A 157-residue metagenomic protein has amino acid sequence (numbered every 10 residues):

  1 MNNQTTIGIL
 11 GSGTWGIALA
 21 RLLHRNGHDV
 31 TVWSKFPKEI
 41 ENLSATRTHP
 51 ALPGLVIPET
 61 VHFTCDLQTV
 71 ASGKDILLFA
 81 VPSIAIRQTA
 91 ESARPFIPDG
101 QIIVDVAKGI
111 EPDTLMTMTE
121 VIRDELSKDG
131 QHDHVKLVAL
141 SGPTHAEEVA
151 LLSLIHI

Functional and structural regions predicted by a protein language model:
M1-V56, H62-C65, S92: NAD(P)+-binding Rossmann beta1-loop-alpha1 motif at the extreme N-terminus of oxidoreductases
G27, T60-V61, K74, G100: Short, well-ordered alpha-helix to beta-strand connector turns
T31, P58, V106, I110: Conserved short-loop catalytic and cofactor-binding motifs
E41, A51, T60, A71-S72 (+2 more regions): Residues in flexible loops and secondary-structure boundaries
V56-I57, G142: Short, solvent-exposed coil/turn segments
E59-T60, K136: A generic secondary-structure signal marking the coil-to-beta-strand transition
L67, S72, I76-L152: Rossmann-like NAD(P)(H) cofactor-binding subdomain of soluble oxidoreductases
I155-I157: Conserved small/polar residues in nucleotide/adenosyl-binding loops
